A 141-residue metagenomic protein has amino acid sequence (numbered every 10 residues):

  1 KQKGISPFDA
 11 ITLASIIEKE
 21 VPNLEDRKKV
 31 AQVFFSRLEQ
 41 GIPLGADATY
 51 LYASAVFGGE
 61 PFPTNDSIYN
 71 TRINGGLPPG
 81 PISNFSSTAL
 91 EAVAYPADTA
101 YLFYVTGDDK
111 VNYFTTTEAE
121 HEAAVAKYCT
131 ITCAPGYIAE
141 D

Functional and structural regions predicted by a protein language model:
K1-D141: Bacterial extracytoplasmic/cell-wall-associated proteins, especially those involved in peptidoglycan
